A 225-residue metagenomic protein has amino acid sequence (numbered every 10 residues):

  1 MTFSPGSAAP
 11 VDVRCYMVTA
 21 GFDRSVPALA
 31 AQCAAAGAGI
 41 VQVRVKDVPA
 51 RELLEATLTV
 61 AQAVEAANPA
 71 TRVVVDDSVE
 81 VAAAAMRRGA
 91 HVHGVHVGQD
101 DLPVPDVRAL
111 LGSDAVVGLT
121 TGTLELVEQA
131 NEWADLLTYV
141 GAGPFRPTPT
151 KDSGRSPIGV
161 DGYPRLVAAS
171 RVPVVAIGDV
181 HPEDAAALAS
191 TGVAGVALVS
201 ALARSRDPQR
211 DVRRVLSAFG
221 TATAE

Functional and structural regions predicted by a protein language model:
M1-H96, G112-T138, R155, D161-R165 (+4 more regions): Conserved N-terminal beta1-alpha1 strand-loop-helix module at the mouth
V43, R146-D152: A short acidic, helix-capping loop that chelates divalent metal ions and anchors anionic groups
D100, G122, F145: Histidine-centered beta-alpha loop that forms part of the nucleotide-sugar donor binding/catalytic region in diverse
T138-R146: Non-cysteine beta-strand/loop elements that form the S-adenosyl-L-methionine
F145-P147, V180-P182: Short acidic/polar capping segments at secondary-structure boundaries
